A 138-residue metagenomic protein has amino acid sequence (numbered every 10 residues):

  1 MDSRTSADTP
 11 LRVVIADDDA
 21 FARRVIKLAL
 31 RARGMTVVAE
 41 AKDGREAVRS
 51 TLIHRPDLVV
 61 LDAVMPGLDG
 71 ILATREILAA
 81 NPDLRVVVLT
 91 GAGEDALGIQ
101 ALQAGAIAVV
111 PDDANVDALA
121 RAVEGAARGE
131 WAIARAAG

Functional and structural regions predicted by a protein language model:
A16-D17, A41, V59: Conserved sequence signature across two-component system core domains
A20-A39: Two-component/phosphorelay signaling modules centered on CheY-like receiver
D43-E46, L68-L72: Acidic catalytic/metal-coordinating carboxylates
R49, I71-D83: Short amphipathic alpha-helix used as the core "switch/output" element in two-component signaling
H54-V60: Active-site beta3 strand of CheY-like receiver
A92-G93: Short, conserved "switch-loop" micro-motifs in signal-transduction and mechanochemical regulators
G98-Q103, A108-G138: Short, flexible helix-to-coil linker/hinge segments that flank and couple to helix-turn-helix
